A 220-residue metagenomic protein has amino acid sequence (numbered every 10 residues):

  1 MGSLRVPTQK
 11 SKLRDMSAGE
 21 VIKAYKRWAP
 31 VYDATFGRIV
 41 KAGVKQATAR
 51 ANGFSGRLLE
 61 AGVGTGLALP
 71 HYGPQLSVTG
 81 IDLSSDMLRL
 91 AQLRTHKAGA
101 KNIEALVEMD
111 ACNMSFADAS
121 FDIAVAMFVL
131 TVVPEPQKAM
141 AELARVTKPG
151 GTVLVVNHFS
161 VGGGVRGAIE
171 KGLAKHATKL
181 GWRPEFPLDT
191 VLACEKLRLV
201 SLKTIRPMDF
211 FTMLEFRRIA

Functional and structural regions predicted by a protein language model:
M1-W28: N-terminal, positively charged/glycine-rich alpha-helical extensions of SAM-dependent methyltransferases
K12-D15, G19, F36-R38, L154-M213: C-terminal alpha-helical "lid/dimerization" subdomain adjacent to the S-adenosyl-L-methionine
K26-G37: Class I SAM-dependent methyltransferase Rossmann-like catalytic core, especially the SAM/SAH-binding loop
R38-G56: Conserved alpha-helix/loop element of class I SAM-dependent methyltransferases that forms part of the SAM/SAH-binding
R57-N113: Class I SAM-dependent methyltransferase SAM/SAH-binding core
C112-I123: A short acidic, Gly/Pro-enriched loop at the edge of an enzyme's catalytic core that lines a small-molecule cofactor
I123-E135: A short SAM/SAH-binding and catalytic strip from SAM-dependent methyltransferases
Q137-P149: A short glycine-rich, Lys/Arg-flanked "PGG" loop and its adjoining helix->strand segment in the class I
